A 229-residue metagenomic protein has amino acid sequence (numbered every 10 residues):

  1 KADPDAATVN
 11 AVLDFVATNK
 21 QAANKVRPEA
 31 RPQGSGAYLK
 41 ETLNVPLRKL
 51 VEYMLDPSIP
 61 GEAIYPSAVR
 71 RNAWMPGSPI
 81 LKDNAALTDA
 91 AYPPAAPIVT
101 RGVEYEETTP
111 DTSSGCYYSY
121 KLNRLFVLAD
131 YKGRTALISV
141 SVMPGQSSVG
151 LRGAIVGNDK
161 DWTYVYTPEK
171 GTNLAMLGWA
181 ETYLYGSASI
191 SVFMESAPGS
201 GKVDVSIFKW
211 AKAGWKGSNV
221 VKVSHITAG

Functional and structural regions predicted by a protein language model:
K1-G229: Eukaryotic helix-grip
